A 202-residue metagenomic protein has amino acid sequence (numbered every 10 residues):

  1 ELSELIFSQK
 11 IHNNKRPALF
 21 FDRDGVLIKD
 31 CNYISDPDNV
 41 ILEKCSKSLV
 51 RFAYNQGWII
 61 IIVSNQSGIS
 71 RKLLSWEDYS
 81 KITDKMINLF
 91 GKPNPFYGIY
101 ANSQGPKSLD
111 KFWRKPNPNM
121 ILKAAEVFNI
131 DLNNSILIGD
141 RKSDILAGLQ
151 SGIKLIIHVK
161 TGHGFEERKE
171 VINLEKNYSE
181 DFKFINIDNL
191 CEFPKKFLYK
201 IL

Functional and structural regions predicted by a protein language model:
E1-K15: Conserved alpha/beta core of the MobA/IspD/sugar-nucleotide pyrophosphorylase nucleotidyltransferase superfamily
S3-I6, I41, S48, N119 (+1 more regions): Active-site phosphate/pyrophosphate-handling residues
S8, D30, K72, K196: Residues that scaffold the ATP/ADP-binding catalytic core of kinase and kinase-like folds
K15, E77, K81-Y97, P106-L137 (+1 more regions): Asp-based, Mg2+/Mn2+-dependent phosphohydrolase catalytic module
K15-I61: Active-site neighborhood of HAD-like aspartate-dependent phosphohydrolases
R23-L27, S103, K160: Short, small-residue-rich loop/turn micro-motifs
D36-E43, S75-Y79, R114: Flexible, glycine- and charge-enriched loops at secondary-structure boundaries
S46, V50-T83, P95-G105, D110 (+1 more regions): Substrate-recognition element of Asp-dependent hydrolases with the DxDx(T/V) motif
